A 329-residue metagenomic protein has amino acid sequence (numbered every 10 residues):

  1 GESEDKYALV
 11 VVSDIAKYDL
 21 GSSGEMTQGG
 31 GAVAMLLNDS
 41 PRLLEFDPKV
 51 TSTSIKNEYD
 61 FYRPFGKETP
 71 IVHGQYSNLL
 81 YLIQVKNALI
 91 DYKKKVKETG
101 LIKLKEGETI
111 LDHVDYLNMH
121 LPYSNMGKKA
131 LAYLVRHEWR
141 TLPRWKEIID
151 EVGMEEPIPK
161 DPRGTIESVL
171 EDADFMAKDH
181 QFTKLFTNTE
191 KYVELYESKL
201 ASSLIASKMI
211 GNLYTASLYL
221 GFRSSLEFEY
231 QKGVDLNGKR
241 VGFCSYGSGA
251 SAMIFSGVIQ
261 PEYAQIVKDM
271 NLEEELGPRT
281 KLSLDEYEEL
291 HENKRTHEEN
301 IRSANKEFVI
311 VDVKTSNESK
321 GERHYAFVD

Functional and structural regions predicted by a protein language model:
G1-K6, S13-D14, M35-N38, A216-Y230: Active-site-proximal alpha-helical scaffold in enzymes
V11-K17, S40-P41, S245-A250: Acidic, glycine-rich active-site loops and adjacent beta-strand->loop/helix elements that engage anionic groups
G21-E25, T69-S77, H113-N118, L200-S217 (+1 more regions): Cysteine-centered functional microenvironments
S22-T99, K103, K146-V152, A250-D329: Condensing-enzyme catalytic core mediating Claisen C-C bond formation in acyl metabolism
K86-D115, A132-H137, T141, V169 (+1 more regions): Phosphate/pyrophosphate-binding loops at sites that engage ATP/ADP/AMP, CoA/4′-phosphopantetheine, polyphosphate
H113-A130: Long, repeat-rich segments with strong aromatic
M119, H137-A201, S224-G238: Hard-cation-handling environments
L185, R223-L276: Catalytic phosphate/nucleotide-handling subdomain of diverse soluble enzymes
